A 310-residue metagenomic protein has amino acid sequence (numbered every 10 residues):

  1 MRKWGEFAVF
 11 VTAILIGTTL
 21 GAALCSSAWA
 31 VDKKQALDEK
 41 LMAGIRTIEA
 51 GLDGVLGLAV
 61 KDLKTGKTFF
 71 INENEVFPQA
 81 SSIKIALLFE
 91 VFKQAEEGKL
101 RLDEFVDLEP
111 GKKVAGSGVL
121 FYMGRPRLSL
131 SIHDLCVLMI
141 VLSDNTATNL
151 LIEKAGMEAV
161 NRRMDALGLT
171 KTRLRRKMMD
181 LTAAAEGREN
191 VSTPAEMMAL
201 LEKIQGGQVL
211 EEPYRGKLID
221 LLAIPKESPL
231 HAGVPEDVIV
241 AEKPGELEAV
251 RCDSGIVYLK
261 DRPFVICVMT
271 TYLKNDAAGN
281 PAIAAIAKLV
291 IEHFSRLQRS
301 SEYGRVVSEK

Functional and structural regions predicted by a protein language model:
V9-A23: Bacterial N-terminal signal peptides
C25-A30: Boundary at the C-terminal end of the N-terminal hydrophobic targeting segment
D32-G51, K154, A199-S228, P235 (+2 more regions): Structured C-terminal helix/loop/strand segments within mature extracytoplasmic catalytic/sensor domains
K40-E73: A short, well-structured edge-of-sheet supersecondary motif
V55, L128, N149-L201, Q205-G206: Mid-domain, small-residue-enriched loop/turn segments at the edges of structured enzyme/sensor domains
L63, L102-V119, A155-G156, L221 (+1 more regions): Acidic helix-start/capping segments at beta-turn-to-alpha-helix junctions
G66, P78-V106, I266: Active-site SXXK
K113-N149, M157: Conserved catalytic neighborhood of penicillin-recognizing serine enzymes
